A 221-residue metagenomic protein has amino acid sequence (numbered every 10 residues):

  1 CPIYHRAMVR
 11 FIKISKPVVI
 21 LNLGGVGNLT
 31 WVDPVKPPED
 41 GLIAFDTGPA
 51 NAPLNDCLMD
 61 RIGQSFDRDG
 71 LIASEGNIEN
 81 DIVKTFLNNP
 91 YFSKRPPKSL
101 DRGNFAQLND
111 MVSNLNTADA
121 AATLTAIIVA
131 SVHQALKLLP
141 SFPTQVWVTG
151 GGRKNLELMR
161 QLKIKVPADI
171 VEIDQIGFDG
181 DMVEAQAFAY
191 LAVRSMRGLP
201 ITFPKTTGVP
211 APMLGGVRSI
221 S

Functional and structural regions predicted by a protein language model:
C1, P49-L54, L124, L158 (+2 more regions): Catalytic-loop motifs flanking and including active-site residues across diverse enzymes
P2-R6, V19, L23-S93: Glycine-rich phosphate-binding loop plus the immediately following alpha-helix
I3, A126, D174-S221: Glycine-rich phosphate-binding/hydrolytic loop that grips phosphoryl groups
R10-S15, R61-F66, L136-L139, V193-F203: Short helix-capping/linker segments at secondary-structure and domain boundaries
L23-V26, T144-K154, A185: Glycine-rich beta-strand-to-loop/alpha-helix junction loops that act as flexible
L42-A44, L115-D119, E172-G180: A short glycine/serine-rich beta->alpha loop
G63-Q145, L156-P167: A contiguous, well-structured pocket-lining segment that forms one wall/lid of small-molecule binding clefts in soluble
T149-G151, L156-P167, V171-Q175, D179: Extended hydrophobic/aromatic segments used for targeting, binding, or gating
